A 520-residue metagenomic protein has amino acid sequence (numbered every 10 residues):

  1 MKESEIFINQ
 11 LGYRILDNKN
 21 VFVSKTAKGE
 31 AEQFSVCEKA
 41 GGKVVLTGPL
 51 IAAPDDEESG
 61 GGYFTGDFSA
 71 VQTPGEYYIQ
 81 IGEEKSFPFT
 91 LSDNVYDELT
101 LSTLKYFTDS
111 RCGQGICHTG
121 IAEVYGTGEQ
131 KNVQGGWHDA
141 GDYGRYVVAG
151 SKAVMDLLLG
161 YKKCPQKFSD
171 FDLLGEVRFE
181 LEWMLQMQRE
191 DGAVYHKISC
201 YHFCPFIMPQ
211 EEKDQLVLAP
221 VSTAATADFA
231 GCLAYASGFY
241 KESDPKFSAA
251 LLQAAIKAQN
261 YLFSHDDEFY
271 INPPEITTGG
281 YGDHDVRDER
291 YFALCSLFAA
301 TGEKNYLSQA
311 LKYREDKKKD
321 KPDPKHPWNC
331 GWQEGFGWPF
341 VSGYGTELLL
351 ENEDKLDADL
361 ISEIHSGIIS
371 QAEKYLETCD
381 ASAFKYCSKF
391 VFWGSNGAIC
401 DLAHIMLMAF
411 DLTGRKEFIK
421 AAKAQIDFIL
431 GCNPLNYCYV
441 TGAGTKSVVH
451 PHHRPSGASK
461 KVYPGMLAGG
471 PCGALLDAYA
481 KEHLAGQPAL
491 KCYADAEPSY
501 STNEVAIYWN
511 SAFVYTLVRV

Functional and structural regions predicted by a protein language model:
F7-G82, F87, T103-S151, M155 (+5 more regions): Aromatic (Trp/Tyr) and acidic
E84-D97: Short beta-strand elements
L159-F179, Q210-V217, Y235-L251: Short coil/linker segments at helix-helix boundaries
F171-A193: Carboxylate/His-rich catalytic cores and anion/metal-binding grooves
Q188-I198, D266-F269, G302-N305, E377-D380: Proline-centered turn/helix-capping motifs that create local helix->coil transitions or kinks
Q259-N260: Hydrophobic, small-residue-rich alpha-helical packing segments that form membrane-like cores
E315-D320, W332: Solenoid-like repeat scaffolds
